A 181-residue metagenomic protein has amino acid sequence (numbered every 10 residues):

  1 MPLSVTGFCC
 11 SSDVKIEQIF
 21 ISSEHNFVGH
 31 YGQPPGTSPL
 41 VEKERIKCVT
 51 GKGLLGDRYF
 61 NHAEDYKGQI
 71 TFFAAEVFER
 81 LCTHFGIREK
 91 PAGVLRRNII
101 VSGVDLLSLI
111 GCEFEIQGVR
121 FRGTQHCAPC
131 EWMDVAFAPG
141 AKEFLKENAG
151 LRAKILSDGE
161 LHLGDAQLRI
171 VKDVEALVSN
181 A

Functional and structural regions predicted by a protein language model:
P2-I116, R120, Q125, E175-A181: Electropositive, beta-rich accessory/interaction domains or terminal extensions that provide binding surfaces
V101-L156: Glycine-rich active-site loops that engage anionic ligands at enzyme catalytic sites
L151-A181: Well-ordered alpha/beta subsegment
